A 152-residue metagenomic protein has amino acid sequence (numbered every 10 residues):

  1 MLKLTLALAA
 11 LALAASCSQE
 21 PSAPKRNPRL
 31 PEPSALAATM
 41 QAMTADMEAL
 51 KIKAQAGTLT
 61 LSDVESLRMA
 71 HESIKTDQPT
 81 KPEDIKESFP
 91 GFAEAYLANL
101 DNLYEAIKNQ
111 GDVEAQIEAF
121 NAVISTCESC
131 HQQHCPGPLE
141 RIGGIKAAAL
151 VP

Functional and structural regions predicted by a protein language model:
M1-A7: Bacterial N-terminal signal peptides that target proteins for export
A10: Active-site-proximal loop/hinge segments that shape catalytic or ion-binding/gating pockets
A14-S16: C-terminal motif of bacterial Sec signal peptides marking the signal peptidase cleavage site
S18-P152: Sequence context surrounding c-type heme c attachment/ligation sites in exported
